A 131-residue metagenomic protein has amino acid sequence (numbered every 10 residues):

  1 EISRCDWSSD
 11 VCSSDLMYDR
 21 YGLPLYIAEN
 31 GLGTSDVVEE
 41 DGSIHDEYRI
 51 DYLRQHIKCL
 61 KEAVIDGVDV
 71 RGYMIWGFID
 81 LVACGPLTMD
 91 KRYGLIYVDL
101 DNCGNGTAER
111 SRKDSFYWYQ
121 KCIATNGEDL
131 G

Functional and structural regions predicted by a protein language model:
E1-S3, L16, A63: Short, flexible, glycine/charge-rich loop motifs used to bind or transfer phosphoryl groups or to couple energy/partner
E1-V11: Single conserved hydrophobic/aromatic residue that forms the stacking wall/gate of nucleotide- or nucleobase-binding
C5-D6, Y18, T88: Generic structural signal for beta-strand residues in well-ordered domains
D6, E29, D80: Acidic active-site catalytic centers that drive phospho-/nucleotidyl reactions and related ester hydrolyses
D10, S14, I50-L53, I57: A general structural signal for well-ordered alpha-helical packing
S14-I50: Substrate-recognition/cap regions that form aromatic- and gly/pro-loop-enriched pockets for small-molecule ligands
Y21-P24, V68-G72: Loop/turn elements at helix/coil->beta-strand transitions in domains of secreted/extracellular proteins
S35-H45, Y52-Q55, C59, A63 (+2 more regions): Aromatic-rich peripheral "rim/lid" segments of glycoside hydrolase catalytic domains that contact and position glycan
